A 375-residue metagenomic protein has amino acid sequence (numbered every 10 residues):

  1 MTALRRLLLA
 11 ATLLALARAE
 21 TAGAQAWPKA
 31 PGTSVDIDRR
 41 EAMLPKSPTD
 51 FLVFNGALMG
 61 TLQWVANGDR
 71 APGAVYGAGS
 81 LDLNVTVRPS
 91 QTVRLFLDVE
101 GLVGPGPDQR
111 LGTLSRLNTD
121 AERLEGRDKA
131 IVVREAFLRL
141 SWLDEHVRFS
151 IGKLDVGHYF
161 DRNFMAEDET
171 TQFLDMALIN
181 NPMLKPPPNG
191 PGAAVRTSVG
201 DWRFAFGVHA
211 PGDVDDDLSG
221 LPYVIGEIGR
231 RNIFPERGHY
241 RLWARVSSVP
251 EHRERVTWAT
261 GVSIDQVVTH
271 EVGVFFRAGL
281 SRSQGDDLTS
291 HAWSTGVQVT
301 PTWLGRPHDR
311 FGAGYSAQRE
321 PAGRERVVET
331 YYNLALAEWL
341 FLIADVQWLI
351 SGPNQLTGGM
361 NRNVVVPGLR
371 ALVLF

Functional and structural regions predicted by a protein language model:
E20-P72, N84, R88-S90, D98 (+1 more regions): N-terminal periplasmic/intermembrane-space "pro-region" immediately following the signal or transit peptide
L52, Q91-L95, E145-F149, D201-F206 (+4 more regions): Repeated loop/turn-to-beta-strand initiation elements of outer-membrane beta-barrel proteins
G56-L62, L97-G101, F149-K153, F206-A210 (+6 more regions): Transmembrane beta-barrel strands of outer-membrane/channel proteins
W64-G79, P89-E135, D217-G220, G352-N354: Surface-exposed loop and membrane-interface regions of Gram-negative outer-membrane beta-barrel proteins
L81-V87, A136-L140, I151, A193-T197 (+6 more regions): Residues on the lipid-exposed face of transmembrane beta-strands in outer-membrane beta-barrel proteins
Q109-F137, D144-E227: Surface-exposed coil loops of outer-membrane beta-barrel proteins
D201, G226-P321, T330: Detector for outer-membrane/organellar transmembrane beta-barrel domains, recognizing the amphipathic beta-strand
N361-F375: Outer-membrane beta-barrel "beta-signal"
